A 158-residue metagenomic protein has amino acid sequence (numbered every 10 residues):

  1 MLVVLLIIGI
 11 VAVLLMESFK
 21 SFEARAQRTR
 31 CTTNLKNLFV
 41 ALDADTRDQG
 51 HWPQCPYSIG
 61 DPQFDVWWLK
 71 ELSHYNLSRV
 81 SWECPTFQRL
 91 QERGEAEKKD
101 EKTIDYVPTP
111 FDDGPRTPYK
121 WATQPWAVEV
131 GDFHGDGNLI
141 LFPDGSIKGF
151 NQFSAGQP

Functional and structural regions predicted by a protein language model:
M1-L6: N-terminal signal-anchor/signal peptide hydrophobic helix marking the start of the first transmembrane segment
I7-I8, G131: Hydrophobic alpha-helical transmembrane segments of multipass integral membrane proteins
G9-S81, S146-N151, A155: Conserved hydrophobic/amphipathic alpha-helical signal-anchor segments
I59-P158: Low-complexity, acidic interaction segments enriched in glycine
